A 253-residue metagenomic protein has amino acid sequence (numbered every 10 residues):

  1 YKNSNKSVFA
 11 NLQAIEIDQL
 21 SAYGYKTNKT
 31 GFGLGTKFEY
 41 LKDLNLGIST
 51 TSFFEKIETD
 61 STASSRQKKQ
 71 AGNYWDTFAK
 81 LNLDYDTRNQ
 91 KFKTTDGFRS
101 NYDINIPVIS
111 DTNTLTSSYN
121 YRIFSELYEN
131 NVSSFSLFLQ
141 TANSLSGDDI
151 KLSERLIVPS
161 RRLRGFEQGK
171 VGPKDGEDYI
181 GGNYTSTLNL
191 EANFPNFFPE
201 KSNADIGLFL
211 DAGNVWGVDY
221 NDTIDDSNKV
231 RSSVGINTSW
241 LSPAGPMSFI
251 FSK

Functional and structural regions predicted by a protein language model:
Y1-N101, N131, P159-K174, Y179 (+3 more regions): Gram-negative/organellar outer-membrane beta-barrel architecture
N11, F78, D96-K253: C-terminal transmembrane beta-barrel domains of outer membrane proteins
